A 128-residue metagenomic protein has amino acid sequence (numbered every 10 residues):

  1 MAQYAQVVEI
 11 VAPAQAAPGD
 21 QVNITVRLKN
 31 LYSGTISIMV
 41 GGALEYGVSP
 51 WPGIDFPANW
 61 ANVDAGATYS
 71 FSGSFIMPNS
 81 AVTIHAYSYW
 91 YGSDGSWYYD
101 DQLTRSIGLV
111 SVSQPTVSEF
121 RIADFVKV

Functional and structural regions predicted by a protein language model:
M1-Q6, S113-E119: Proline/serine/threonine-rich low-complexity linkers at boundaries of modular beta-sandwich domains
Y4-V8, Y46-N59, A65-A67: Short beta-strand and strand-turn-strand segments in soluble, beta-rich domains
V11-A17: Short beta-strand segments of immunoglobulin-like
D20-I24: Structural beta-strand segments of beta-rich domains
L28-Y32: Asparagine-centered strand-capping/turn motif at beta-strand->loop junctions
S33-S49, S88-W90: Short acidic, flexible loop segments centered on an aromatic residue
E45, H85-L103: Enriched for extracellular/lumenal, surface-exposed ectodomains of secreted and cell-surface proteins
S74-V82: Short, surface-exposed loop/turn segments at beta-strand-coil junctions that are enriched for proline with nearby
